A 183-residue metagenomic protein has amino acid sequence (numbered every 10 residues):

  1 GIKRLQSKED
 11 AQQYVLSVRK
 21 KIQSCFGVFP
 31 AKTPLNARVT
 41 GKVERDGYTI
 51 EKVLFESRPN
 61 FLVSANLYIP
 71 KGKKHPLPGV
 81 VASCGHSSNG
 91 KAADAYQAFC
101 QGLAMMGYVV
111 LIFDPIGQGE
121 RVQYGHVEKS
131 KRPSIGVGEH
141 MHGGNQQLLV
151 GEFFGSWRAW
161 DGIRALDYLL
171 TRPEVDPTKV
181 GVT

Functional and structural regions predicted by a protein language model:
G1-Y68: Non-catalytic accessory segments flanking enzyme active sites
P70-G72: Short coil/turn motifs at secondary-structure junctions
K74-P177: Cap/lid segment of the alpha/beta-hydrolase catalytic domain
